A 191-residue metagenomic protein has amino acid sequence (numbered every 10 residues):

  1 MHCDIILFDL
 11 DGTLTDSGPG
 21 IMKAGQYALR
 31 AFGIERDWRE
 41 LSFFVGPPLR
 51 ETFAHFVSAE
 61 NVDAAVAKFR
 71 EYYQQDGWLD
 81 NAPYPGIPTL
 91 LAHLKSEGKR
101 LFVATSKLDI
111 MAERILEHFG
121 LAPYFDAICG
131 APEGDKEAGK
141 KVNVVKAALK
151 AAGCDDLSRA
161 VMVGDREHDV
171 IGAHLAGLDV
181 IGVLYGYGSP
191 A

Functional and structural regions predicted by a protein language model:
H2-T89, H93, E97, I110: N-terminal helical cap/lid subdomain that shapes the substrate entry/recognition surface in HAD-like hydrolases
F8, G164-D165: Active-site flanking residues adjacent to catalytic metal/cofactor-binding acidic residues
L79, D109-V161, E167-L175, P190: Substrate-recognition "cap/lid" segment bordering the active-site pocket of phosphatases
P88-H93, R166-D169, L184-A191: Short glycine/proline-centered loop/turn elements that form peptide/ligand docking sites
A104, V163-G164: Short beta-strand immediately N-terminal to the catalytic nucleophile in serine-hydrolase-like folds
